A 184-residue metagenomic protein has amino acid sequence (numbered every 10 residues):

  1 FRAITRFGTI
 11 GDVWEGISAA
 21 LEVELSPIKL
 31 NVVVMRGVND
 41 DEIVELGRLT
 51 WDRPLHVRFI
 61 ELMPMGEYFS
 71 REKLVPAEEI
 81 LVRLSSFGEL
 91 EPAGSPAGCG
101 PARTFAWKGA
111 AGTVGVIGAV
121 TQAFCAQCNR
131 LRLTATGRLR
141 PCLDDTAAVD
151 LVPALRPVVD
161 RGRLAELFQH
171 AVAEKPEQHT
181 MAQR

Functional and structural regions predicted by a protein language model:
F1-I60: Radical SAM/AdoMet-radical enzyme domain recognition
R48-D52, L62-R184: Auxiliary Fe-S-binding modules of radical SAM enzymes
